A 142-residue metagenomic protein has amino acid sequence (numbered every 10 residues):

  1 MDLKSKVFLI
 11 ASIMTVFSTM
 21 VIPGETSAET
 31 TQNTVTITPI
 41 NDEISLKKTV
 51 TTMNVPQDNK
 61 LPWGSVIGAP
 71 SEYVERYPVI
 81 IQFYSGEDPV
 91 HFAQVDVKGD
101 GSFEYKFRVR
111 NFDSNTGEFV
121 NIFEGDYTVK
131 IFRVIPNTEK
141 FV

Functional and structural regions predicted by a protein language model:
D2-S12, V16-V142: Ser/Thr-rich low-complexity repeats and stalk/linker segments
